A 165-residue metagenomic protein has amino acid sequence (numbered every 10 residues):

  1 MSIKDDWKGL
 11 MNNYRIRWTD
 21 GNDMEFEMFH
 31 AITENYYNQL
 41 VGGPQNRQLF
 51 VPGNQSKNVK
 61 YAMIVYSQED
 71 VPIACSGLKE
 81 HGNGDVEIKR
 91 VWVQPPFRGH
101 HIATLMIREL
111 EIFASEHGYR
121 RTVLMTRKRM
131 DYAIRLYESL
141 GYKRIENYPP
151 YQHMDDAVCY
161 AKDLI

Functional and structural regions predicted by a protein language model:
M1-D6: N-terminal amphipathic/basic-hydrophobic helices that include classical n-h-c signal peptides and signal-anchor
W7-K89, Q94-P95, I107-E109, F113 (+2 more regions): Acetyl-CoA-dependent GNAT
L10, R120-V123, R127-L140, E146-I165: C-terminal "cap" of GNAT-fold acetyltransferases
L49-P52, P96-R98, L140, D155-A157: Short, intrinsically disordered/low-complexity patches at protein termini and at juxtamembrane boundaries
V71, D85-V86, R90, Q94-L105 (+4 more regions): Conserved glycine-rich acetyl-CoA-binding loop
